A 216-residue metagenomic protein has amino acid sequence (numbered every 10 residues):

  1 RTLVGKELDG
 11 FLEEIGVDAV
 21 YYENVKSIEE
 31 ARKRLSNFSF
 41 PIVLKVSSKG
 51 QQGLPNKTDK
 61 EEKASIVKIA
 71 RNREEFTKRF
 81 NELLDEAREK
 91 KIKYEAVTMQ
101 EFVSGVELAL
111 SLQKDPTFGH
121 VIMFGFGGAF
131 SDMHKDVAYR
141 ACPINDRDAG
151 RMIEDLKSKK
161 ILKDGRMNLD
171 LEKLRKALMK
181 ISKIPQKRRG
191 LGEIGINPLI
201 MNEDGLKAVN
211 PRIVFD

Functional and structural regions predicted by a protein language model:
R1-D216: ATP-dependent carboxylate/acyl-activation modules
